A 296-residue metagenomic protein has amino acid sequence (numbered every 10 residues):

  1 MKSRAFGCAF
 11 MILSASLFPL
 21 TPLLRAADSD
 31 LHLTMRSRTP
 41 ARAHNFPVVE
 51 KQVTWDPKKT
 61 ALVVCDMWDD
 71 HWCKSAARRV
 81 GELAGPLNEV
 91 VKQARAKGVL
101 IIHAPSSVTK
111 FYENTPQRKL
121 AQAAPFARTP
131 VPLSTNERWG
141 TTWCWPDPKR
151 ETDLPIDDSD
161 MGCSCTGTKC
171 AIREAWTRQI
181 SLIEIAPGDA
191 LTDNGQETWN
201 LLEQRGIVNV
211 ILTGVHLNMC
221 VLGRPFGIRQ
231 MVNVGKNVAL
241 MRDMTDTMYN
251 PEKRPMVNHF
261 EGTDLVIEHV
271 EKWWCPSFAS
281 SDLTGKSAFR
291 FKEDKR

Functional and structural regions predicted by a protein language model:
M1-R4: N-terminal secretory signal peptides that target proteins for export/translocation
C8-T21: Bacterial N-terminal signal peptides
A27-A61, R78-V80, E89-K92, A96-G98 (+3 more regions): Active-site-adjacent betaalpha module
T60-S75: Acidic/histidine-rich, surface-exposed loop or edge segments in extracytoplasmic proteins
M67, H103-S106, R242: A cross-domain feature marking catalytic cores of carbohydrate-active enzymes and several ubiquitous metabolic/repair
L83: Aromatic/His-enriched, Gly/Pro-containing loop or helix-boundary segments that lie immediately adjacent to catalytic
P86: Short catalytic helix/loop segments, enriched in acidic residues and glycine and frequently bearing histidine
